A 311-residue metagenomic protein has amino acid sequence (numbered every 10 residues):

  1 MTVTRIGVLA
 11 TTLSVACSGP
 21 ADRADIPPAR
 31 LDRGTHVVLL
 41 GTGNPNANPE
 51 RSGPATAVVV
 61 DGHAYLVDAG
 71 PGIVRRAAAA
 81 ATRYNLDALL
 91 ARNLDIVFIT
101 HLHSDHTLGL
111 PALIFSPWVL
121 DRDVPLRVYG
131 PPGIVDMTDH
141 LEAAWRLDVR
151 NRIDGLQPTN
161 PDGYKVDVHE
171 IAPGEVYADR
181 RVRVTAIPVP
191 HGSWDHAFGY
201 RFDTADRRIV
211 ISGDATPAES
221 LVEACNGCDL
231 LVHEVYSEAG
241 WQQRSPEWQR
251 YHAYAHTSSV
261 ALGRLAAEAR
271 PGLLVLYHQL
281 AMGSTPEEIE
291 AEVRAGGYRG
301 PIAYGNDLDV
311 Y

Functional and structural regions predicted by a protein language model:
M1-V8: N-terminal export leaders
G7, L108, V260: Active-site phosphate/pyrophosphate-handling residues
T11-G19: Hydrophobic h-region of N-terminal signal peptides that target proteins for export in Gram-negative bacteria
G19-V210, E288-V310: Binuclear metal-dependent hydrolase catalytic cores
F198-G199, D206-R208, T216-D309: Cap/insert and terminal regions of metallo-dependent hydrolase folds
